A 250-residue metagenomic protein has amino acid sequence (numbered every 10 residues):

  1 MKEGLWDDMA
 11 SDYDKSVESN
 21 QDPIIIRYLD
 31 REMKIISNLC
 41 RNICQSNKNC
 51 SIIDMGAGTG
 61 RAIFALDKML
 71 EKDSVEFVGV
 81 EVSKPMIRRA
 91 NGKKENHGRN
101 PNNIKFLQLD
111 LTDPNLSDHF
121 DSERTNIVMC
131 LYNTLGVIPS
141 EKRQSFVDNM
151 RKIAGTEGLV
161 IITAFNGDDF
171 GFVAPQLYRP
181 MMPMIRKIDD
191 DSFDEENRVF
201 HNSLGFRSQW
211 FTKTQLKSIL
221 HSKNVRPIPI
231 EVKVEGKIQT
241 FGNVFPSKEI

Functional and structural regions predicted by a protein language model:
M1-N47, A65: Conserved class I S-adenosyl-L-methionine
G56-G60: Class I SAM-dependent methyltransferase "Motif I" SAM/SAH-binding loop
I63-P114: Class I SAM-dependent methyltransferase SAM/SAH-binding core
S117-I127: A short acidic, Gly/Pro-enriched loop at the edge of an enzyme's catalytic core that lines a small-molecule cofactor
N126-E141: A short SAM/SAH-binding and catalytic strip from SAM-dependent methyltransferases
Q144-T156: A short glycine-rich, Lys/Arg-flanked "PGG" loop and its adjoining helix->strand segment in the class I
I162-H221, I228-G236: SAM-dependent methyltransferase
K237-I250: Core SAM-dependent methyltransferase catalytic element
